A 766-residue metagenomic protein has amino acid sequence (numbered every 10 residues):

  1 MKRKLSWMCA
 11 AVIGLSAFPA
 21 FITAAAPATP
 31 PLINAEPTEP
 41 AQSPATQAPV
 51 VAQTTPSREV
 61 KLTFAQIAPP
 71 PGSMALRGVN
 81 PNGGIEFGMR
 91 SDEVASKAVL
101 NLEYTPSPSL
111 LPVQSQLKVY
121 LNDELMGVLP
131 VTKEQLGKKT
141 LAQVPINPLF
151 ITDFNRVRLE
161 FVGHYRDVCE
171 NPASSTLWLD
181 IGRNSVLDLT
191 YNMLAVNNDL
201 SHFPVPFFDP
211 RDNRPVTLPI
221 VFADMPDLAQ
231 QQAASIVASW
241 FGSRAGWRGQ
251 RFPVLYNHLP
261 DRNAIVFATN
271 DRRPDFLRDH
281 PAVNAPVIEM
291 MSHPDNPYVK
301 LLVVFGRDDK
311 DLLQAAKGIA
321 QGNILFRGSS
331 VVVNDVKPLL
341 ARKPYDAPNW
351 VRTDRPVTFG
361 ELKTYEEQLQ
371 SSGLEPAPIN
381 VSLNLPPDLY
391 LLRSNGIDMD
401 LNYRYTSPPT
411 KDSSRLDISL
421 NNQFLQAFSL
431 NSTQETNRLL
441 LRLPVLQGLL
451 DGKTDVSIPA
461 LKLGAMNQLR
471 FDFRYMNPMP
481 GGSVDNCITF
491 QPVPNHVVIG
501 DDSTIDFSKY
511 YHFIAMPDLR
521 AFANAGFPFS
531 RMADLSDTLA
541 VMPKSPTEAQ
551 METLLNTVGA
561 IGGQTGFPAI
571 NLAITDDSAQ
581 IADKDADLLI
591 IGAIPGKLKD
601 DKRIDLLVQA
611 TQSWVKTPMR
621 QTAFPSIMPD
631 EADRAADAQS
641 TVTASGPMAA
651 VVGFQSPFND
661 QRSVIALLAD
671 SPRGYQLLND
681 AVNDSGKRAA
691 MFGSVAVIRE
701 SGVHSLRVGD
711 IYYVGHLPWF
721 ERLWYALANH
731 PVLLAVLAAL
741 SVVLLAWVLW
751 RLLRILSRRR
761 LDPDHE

Functional and structural regions predicted by a protein language model:
M1-A11: Bacterial N-terminal signal peptides that target proteins for export
K2-R3, F18-P31: N-terminal acidic, proline/glycine-rich, low-complexity intrinsically disordered segments
A10-A20: Bacterial N-terminal signal peptides
A26-E766: Solvent-exposed alpha-helical segments and adjacent loops that form catalytic or protein-interaction surfaces
